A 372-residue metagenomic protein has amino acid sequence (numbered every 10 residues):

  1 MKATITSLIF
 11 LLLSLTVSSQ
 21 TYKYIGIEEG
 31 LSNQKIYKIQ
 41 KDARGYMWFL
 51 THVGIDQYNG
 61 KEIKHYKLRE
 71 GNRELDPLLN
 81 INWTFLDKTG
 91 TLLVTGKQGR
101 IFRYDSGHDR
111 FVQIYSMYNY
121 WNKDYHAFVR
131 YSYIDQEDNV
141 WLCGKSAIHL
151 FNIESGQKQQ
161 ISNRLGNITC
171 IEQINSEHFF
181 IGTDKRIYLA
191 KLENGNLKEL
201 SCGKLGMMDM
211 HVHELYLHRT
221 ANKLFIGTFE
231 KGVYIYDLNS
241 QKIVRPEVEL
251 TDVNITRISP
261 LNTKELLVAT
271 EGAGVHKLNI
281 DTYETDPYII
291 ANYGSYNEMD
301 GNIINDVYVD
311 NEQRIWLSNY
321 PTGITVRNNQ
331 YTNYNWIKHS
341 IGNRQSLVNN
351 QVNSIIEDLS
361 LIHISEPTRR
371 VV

Functional and structural regions predicted by a protein language model:
M1-V372: Carboxylate-rich, polar loop motifs that coordinate divalent cations or form catalytic acidic clusters
